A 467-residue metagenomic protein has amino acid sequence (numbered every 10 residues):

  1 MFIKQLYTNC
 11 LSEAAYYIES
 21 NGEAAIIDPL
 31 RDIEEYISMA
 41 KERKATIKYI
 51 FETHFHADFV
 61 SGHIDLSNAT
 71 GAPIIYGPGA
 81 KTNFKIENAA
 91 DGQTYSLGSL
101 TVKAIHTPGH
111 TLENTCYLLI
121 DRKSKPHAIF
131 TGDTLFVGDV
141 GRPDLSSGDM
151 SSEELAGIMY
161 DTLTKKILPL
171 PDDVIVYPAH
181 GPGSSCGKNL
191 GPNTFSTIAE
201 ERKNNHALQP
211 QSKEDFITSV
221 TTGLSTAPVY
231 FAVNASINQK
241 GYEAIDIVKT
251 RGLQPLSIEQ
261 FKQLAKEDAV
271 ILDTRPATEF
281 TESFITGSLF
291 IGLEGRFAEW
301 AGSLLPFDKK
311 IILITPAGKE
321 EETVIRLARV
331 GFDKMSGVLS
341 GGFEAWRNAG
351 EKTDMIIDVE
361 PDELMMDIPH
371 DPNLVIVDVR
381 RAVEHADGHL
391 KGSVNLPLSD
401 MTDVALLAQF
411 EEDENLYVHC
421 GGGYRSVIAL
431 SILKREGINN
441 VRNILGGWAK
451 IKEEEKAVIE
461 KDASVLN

Functional and structural regions predicted by a protein language model:
M1-T46, Y117-G132, G138: Conserved beta-strand hairpin/beta-sheet module of binuclear metal-dependent hydrolase folds, prominently
I18, D28, H54, L66 (+8 more regions): Divalent metal-coordination and catalytic microenvironments
I26-I27, I47-H56, I74-G79, H106-G109 (+4 more regions): Active-site neighborhood of phospho(di)ester-bond hydrolases with catalytic His/Asp-centered motifs
P29-L30, F55, G79-A80, T111 (+7 more regions): Active-site metal-binding loops of divalent metal-dependent hydrolases
I33-I75: Active-site metal-binding motif and surrounding structural segment of the metallo-beta-lactamase
H63, N68, A72-I74, G79-K103 (+3 more regions): Hydrophobic, small-residue-rich alpha-helical packing segments that form membrane-like cores
T101, T111-A227: Metallo-beta-lactamase
R142-D144, D149, E200-S236, K240-Y242 (+2 more regions): Rhodanese-like catalytic fold shared by cysteine-dependent sulfurtransferases and DSP/PTP-type phosphatases
